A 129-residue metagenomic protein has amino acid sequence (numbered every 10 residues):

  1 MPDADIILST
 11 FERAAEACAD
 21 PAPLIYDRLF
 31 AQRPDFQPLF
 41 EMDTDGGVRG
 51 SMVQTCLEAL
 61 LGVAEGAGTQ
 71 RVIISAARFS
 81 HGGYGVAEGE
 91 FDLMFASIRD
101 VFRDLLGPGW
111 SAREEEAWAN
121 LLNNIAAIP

Functional and structural regions predicted by a protein language model:
M1-P129: Globin-like tetrapyrrole-binding proteins
